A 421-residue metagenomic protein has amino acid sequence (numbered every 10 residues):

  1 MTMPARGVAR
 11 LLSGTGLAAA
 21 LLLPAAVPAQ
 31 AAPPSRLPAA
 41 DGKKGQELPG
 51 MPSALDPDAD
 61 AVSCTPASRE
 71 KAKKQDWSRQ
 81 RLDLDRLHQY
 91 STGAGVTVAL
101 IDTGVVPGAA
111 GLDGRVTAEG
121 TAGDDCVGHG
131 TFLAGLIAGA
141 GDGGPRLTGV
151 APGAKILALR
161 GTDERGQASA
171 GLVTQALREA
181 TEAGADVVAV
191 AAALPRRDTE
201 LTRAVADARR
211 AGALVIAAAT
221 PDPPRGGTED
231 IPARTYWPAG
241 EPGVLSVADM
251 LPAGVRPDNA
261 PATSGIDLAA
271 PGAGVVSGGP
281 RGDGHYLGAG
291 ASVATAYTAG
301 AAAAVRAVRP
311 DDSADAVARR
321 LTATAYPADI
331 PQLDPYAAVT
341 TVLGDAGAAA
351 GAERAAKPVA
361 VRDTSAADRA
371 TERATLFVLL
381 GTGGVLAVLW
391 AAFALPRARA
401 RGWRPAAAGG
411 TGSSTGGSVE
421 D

Functional and structural regions predicted by a protein language model:
M1-P33, V378-R397: Secretory targeting and sorting signals
T2, G14, P24-G95: Protease zymogen maturation seam
R86-V98, V105-V116, G123-S169, A262-G265 (+1 more regions): Subtilisin-like serine protease catalytic core
A94-T97, G153-K155, A183-V188, R210-V215 (+1 more regions): Loop/turn elements at helix/coil->beta-strand transitions in domains of secreted/extracellular proteins
T103-P107, D142-G143, T162-G166, A193-R197 (+4 more regions): Solvent-exposed loop/turn segments at secondary-structure junctions within structured extracellular/periplasmic domains
D163-W237, V293: Substrate-binding/access-modulating region of protease and related hydrolase catalytic domains
Y236-A307: Extracellular S/T/G-rich loop segment that most often corresponds to the catalytic His/Ser-adjacent loop
R309-D421: C-terminal subdomain of the subtilisin-like protease fold in secreted/lumenal serine endopeptidases
